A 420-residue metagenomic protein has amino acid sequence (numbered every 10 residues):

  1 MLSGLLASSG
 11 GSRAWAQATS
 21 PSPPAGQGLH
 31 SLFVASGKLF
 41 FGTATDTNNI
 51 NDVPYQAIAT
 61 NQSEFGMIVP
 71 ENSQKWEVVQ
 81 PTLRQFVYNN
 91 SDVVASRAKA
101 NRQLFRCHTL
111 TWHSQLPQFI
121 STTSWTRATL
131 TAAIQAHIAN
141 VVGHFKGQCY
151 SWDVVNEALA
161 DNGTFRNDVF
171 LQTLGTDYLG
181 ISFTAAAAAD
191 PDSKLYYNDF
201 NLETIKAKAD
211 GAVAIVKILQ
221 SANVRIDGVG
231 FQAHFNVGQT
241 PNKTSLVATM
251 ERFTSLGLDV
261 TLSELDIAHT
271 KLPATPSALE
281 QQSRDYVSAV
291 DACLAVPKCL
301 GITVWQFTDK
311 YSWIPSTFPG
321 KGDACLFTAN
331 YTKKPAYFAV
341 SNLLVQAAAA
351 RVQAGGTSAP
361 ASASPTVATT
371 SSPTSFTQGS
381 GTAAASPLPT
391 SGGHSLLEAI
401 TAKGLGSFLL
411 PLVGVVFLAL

Functional and structural regions predicted by a protein language model:
L2-G28, T390, V415-L420: N-terminal signal peptide
S20-E71, V416: Boundary/entry segment of secreted carbohydrate-active catalytic domains
L29-H30, S63-P81, N89-L202, L258 (+1 more regions): Substrate-binding cleft and catalytic face of glycoside hydrolase catalytic domains, especially the flexible beta-alpha
T47-E64, T131-V141, A207-L219, L246 (+1 more regions): Short, acidic/polar
D92-L104, T173-L195, A209-P273, V287-C299: Glycoside hydrolase catalytic-domain groove-lining segments
T109-T111, L116, K194-L202, F231-N236 (+3 more regions): Active-site clefts of carbohydrate-active enzymes
V345-L396: C-terminal low-complexity, Ser/Thr- and acidic/Pro-rich disordered "stalk" regions positioned immediately N-terminal
T390-L420: Cleavable C-terminal sorting propeptides in eukaryotic secreted/cell-surface proteins
